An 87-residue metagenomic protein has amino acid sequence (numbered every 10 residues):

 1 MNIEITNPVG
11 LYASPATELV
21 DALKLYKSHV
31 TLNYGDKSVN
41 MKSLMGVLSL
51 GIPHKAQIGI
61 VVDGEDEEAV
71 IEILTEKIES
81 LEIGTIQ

Functional and structural regions predicted by a protein language model:
M1-I3, I58: Hydrophobic residues positioned within well-ordered beta-strands of beta-sheet architectures
E4-N40, M45, S49-P53, V62: Compact, glycine-rich, soluble single-domain proteins
G51-Q87: C-terminal structural segments of small proteins and small subunits
